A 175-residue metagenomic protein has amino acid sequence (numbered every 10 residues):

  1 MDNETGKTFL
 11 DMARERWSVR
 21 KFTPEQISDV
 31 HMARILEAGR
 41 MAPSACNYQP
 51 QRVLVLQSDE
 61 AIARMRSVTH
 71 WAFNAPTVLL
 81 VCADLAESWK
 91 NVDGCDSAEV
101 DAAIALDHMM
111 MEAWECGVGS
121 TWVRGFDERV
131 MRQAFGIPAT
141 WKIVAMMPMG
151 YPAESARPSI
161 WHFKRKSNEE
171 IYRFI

Functional and structural regions predicted by a protein language model:
M1-I175: Acidic, surface-exposed loops and disordered segments
